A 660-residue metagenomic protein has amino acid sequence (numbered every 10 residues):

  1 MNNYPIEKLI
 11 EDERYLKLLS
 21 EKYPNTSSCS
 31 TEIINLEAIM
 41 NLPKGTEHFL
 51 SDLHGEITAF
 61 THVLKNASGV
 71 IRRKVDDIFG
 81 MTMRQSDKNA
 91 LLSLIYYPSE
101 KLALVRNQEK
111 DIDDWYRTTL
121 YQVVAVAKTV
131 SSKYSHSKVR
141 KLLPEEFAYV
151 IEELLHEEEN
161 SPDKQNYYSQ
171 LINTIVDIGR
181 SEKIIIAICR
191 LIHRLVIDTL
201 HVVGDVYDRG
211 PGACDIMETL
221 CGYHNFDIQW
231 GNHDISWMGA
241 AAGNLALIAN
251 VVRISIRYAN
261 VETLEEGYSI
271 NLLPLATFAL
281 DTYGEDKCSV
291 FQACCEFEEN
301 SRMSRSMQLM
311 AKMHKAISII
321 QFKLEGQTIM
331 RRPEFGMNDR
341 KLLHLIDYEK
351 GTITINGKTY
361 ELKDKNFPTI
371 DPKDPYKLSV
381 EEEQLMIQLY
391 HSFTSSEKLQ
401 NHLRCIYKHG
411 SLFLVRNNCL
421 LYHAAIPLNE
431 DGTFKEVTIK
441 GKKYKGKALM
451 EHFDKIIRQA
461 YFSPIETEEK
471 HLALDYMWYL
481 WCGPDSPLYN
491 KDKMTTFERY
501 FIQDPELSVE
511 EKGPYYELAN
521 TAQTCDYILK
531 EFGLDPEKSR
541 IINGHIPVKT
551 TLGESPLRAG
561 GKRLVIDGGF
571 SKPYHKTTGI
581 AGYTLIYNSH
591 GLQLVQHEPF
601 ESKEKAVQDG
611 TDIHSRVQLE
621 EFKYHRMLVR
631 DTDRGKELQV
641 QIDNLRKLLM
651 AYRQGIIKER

Functional and structural regions predicted by a protein language model:
M1-R660: Feature recognizes metal-dependent phosphohydrolase scaffolds
